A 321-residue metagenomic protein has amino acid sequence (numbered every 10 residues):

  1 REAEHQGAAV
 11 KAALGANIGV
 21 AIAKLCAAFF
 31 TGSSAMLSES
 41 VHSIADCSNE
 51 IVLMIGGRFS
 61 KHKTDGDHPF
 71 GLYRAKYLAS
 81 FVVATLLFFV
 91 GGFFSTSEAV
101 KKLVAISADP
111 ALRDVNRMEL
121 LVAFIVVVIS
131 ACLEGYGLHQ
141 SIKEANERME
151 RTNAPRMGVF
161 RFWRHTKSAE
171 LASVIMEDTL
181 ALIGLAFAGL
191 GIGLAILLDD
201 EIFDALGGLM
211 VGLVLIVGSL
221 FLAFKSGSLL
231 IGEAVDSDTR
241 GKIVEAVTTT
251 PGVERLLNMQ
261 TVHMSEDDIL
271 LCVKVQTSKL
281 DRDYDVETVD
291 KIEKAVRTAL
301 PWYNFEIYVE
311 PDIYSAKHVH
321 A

Functional and structural regions predicted by a protein language model:
R1-A234: Alpha-helical transmembrane cores and adjacent cytosolic helix/loop segments of polytopic membrane transporters
R1-Q6, F224-A321: Peripheral (non-transmembrane) domains and long loops of multi-pass membrane proteins
